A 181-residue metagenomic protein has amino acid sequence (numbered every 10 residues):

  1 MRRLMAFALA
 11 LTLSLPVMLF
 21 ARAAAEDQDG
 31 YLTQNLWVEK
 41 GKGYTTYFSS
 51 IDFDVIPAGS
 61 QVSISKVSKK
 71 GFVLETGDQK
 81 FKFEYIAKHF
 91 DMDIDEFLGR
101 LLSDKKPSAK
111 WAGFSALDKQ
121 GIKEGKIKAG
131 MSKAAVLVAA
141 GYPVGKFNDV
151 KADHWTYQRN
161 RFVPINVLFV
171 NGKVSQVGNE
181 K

Functional and structural regions predicted by a protein language model:
M1-L4: Positively charged n-region of N-terminal signal peptides that target proteins for export
A8-P16: Bacterial N-terminal signal peptides
R22-K181: Residues within mature, well-folded domains
